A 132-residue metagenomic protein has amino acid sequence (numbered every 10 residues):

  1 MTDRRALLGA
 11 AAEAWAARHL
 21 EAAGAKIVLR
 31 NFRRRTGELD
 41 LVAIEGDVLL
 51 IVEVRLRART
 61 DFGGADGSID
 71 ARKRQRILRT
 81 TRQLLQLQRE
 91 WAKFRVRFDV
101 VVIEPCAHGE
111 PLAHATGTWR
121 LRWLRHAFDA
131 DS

Functional and structural regions predicted by a protein language model:
M1-R30: Acidic-basic catalytic patches of nuclease active cores, encompassing PD-(D/E)XK and other metal-cofactor nuclease
M1-R5, G9, F62, D66-D70 (+1 more regions): Alpha-helix initiation/capping motif
L20, L39-F62, I69, I77: Conserved catalytic cores of phosphodiester-cleaving nucleases, focusing on short active-site segments
K26, L49, R95: Hydrophobic "anchor" residues on beta-strands that sit immediately upstream of conserved functional sites
N31-F32, K93: Short beta-strand
R35-G37: Short acidic/glycine-enriched loop/turn segments that link adjacent beta-strands
L56-A107: Catalytic cores of nucleic-acid endonucleases
Q88-S132: Domain-level recognition of nuclease-like catalytic cores that cleave nucleotide substrates
